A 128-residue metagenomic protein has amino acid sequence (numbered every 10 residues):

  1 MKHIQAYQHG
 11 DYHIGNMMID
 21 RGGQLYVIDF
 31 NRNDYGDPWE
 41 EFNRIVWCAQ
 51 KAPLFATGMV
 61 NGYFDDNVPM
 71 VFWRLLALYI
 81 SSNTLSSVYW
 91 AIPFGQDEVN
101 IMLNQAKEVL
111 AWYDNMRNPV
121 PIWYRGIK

Functional and structural regions predicted by a protein language model:
M1-Q5, D34-Y35, P121-K128: A cross-family kinase active-site recognition segment
Q5-Y7, D20-W73: Active-site Asp-x-Gly
Y7-G10, I14: Catalytic-loop of the protein kinase fold
G10, I28, A111: Single, functionally critical "micro-switch" positions that shape active/binding sites and transmembrane helices
R44, K51-K128: Helix-rich C-terminal or lid/interface subdomains of diverse kinases
